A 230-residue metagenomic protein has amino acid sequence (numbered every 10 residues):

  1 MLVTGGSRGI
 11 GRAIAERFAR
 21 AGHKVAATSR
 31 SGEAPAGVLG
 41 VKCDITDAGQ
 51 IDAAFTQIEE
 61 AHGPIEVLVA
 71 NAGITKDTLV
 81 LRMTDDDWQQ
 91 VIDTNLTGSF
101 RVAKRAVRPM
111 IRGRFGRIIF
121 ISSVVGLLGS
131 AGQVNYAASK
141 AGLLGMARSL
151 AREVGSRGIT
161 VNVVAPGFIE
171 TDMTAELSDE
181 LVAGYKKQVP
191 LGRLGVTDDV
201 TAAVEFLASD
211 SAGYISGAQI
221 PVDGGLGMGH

Functional and structural regions predicted by a protein language model:
S7-R8: Conserved glycine-rich cofactor-binding loop
L79-V80, D87-I92, Y185: Substrate-binding pocket helix/loop in short-chain dehydrogenase/reductase
A103, S139, A147: Active-site helix of classical SDR
R108, R152-S156, G213: Alpha-helical segment proximal to the catalytic Tyr-Lys
S123: Residue(s) in the substrate-gating loop at a strand-loop-helix junction that position the organic substrate next
L128, E205, S216-H230: Short C-terminal tail/terminal secondary-structure segment of NAD(P)H-dependent dehydrogenase/reductase domains
V189-V200: A conserved structural motif in NAD(P)-dependent oxidoreductases
